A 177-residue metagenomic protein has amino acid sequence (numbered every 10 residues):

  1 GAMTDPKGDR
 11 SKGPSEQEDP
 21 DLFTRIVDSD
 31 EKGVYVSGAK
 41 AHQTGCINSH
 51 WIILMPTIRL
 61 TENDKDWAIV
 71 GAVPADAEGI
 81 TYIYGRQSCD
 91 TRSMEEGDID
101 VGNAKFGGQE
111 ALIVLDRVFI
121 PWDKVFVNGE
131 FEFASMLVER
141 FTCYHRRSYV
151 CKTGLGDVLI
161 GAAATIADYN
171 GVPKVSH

Functional and structural regions predicted by a protein language model:
G1, D5-C151: FAD-binding core of flavoproteins
R146-H177: Alpha-helical interface subdomain recognition
